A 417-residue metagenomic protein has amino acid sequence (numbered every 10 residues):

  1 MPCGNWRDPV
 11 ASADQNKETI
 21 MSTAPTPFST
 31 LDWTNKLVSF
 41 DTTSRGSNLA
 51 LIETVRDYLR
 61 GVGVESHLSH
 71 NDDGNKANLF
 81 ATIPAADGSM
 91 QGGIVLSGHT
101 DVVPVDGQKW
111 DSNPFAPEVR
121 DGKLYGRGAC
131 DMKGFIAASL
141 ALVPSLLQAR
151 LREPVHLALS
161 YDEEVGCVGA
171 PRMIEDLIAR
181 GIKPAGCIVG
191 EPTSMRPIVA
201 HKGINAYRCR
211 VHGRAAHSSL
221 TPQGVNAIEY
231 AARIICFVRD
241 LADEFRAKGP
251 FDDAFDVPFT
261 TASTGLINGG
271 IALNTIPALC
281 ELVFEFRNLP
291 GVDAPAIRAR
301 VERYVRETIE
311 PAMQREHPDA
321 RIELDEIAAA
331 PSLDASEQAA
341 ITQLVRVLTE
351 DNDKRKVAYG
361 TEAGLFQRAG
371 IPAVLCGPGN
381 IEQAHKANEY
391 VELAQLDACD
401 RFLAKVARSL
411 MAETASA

Functional and structural regions predicted by a protein language model:
R7-I20: Short, Lys/Arg-enriched N-terminal segments with co-localized hydrophobic residues within the first ~10-30 amino acids
M21, P25, D72, R208-A417: Metal-dependent amide/peptide-bond hydrolase catalytic core, centered on the "pita-bread" metallohydrolase fold
S22-R127, L147-R152, N380: Acidic/His- and Gly-rich active-site-bordering loop/insert found across diverse amide/peptide-bond hydrolases
L31, L49-E53, I136, R298 (+2 more regions): Short, surface-exposed alpha-helical segments at coil->helix boundaries
D121-L124, C130, G134-D240, N388-A398: Fold-level recognition of mixed alpha/beta catalytic cores in primary-metabolism enzymes, strongest
